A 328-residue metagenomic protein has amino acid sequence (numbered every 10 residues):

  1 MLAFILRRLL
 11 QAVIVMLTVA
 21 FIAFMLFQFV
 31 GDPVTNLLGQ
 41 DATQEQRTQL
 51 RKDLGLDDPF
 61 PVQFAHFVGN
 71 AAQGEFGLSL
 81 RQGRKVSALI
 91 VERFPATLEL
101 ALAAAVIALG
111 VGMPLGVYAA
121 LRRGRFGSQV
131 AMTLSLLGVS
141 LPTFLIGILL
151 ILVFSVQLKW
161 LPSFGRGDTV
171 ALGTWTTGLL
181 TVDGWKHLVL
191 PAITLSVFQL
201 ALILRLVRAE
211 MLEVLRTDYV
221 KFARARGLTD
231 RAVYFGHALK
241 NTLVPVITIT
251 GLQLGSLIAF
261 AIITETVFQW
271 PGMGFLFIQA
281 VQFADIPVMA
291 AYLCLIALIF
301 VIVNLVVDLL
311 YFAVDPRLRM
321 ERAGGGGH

Functional and structural regions predicted by a protein language model:
L2-A3, F94-G127, T143, V156 (+1 more regions): Alpha-helical transmembrane segments of integral membrane proteins, especially multi-pass inner/plasma-membrane
L6-M16: N-terminal signal-anchor/signal peptide hydrophobic helix marking the start of the first transmembrane segment
A12, A20, T43, A108-L109 (+5 more regions): Residue-level recognition of pore/gate-forming positions within transmembrane alpha-helices of multi-pass
V15-A65, F154, L158-L180: Hydrophobic alpha-helical transmembrane segments of membrane transport/permease proteins and related membrane-embedded
A23-F29, D58, G69, L134-G165 (+2 more regions): Membrane-water interface segments at the C-terminal ends of transmembrane alpha-helices in multi-pass inner-membrane
Q44-E75, V220, Q269-A280: Short hydrophobic, aromatic-rich alpha-helical segments embedded in or entering the lipid bilayer of multi-pass
K52-F60, G77-V86, D168-L188, V281-P287: Membrane-interfacial helix-loop-helix junctions in multi-pass membrane proteins
D57-M113: An internal, D/E-rich "acidic patch" concept
